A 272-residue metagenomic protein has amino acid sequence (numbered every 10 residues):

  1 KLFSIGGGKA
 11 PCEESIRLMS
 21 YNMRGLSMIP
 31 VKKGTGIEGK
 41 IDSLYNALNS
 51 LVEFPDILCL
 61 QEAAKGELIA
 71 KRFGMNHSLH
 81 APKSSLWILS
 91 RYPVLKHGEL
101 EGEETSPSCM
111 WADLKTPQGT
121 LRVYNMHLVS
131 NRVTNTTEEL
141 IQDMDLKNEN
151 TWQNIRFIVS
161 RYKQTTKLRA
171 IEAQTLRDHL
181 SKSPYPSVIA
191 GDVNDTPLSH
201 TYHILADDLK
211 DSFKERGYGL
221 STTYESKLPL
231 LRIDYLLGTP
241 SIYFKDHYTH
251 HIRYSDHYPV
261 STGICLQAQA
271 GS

Functional and structural regions predicted by a protein language model:
K1, K167-I171, T175-V188, V193-S272: Metal-dependent phosphoester-hydrolase catalytic domains
K1-C12, D42, N46, I57-I141 (+1 more regions): Structured beta-strand-rich core segments of catalytic domains in phosphoester-bond hydrolases
K1-K71, A173, A268-S272: N-terminal, active-site-proximal structural segment of metallo-dependent hydrolase catalytic domains
S20-I41, R132-T165: Acidic/histidine-rich helix-loop elements that form or flank divalent-metal/phosphate-binding sites at the catalytic
Y21, Q61, M126, A190-D192: Active-site flanking residues adjacent to catalytic metal/cofactor-binding acidic residues
G25-I29, A64-L68, S106, N131-V133 (+3 more regions): Active-site environment of divalent metal-dependent phosphoester hydrolases
E53-D56, G119-L121, S183-P186: Loop/turn elements at helix/coil->beta-strand transitions in domains of secreted/extracellular proteins
P55-C59, S160-T166, V188-G191: Second-shell loop/turn segments in exported
